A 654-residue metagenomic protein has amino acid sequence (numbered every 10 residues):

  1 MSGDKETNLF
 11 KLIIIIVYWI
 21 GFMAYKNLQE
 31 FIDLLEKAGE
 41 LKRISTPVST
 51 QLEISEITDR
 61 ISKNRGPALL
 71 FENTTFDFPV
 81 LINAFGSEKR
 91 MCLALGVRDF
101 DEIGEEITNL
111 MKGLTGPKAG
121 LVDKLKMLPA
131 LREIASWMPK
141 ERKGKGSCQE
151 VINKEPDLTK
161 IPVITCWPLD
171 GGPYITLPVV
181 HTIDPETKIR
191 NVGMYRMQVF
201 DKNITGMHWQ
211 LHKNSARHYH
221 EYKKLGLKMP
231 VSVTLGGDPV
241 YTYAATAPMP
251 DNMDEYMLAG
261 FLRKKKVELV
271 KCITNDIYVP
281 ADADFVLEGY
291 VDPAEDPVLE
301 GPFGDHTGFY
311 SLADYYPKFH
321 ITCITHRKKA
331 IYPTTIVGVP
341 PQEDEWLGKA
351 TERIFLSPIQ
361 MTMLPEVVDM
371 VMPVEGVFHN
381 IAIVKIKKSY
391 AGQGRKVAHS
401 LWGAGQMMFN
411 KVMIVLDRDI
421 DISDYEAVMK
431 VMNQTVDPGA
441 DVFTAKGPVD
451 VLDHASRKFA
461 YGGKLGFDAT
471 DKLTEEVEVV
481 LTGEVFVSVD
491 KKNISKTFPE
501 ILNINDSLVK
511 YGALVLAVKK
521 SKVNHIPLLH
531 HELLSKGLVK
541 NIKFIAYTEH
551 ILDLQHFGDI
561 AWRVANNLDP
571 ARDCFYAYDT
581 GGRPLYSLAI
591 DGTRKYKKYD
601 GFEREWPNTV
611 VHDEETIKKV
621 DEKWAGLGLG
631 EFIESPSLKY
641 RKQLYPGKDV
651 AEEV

Functional and structural regions predicted by a protein language model:
K5-E6: Charged/polar low-complexity intrinsically disordered segments
L9-F22: Short, Lys/Arg-enriched N-terminal segments with co-localized hydrophobic residues within the first ~10-30 amino acids
I20-P302, H306-V654: Extended, highly charged
